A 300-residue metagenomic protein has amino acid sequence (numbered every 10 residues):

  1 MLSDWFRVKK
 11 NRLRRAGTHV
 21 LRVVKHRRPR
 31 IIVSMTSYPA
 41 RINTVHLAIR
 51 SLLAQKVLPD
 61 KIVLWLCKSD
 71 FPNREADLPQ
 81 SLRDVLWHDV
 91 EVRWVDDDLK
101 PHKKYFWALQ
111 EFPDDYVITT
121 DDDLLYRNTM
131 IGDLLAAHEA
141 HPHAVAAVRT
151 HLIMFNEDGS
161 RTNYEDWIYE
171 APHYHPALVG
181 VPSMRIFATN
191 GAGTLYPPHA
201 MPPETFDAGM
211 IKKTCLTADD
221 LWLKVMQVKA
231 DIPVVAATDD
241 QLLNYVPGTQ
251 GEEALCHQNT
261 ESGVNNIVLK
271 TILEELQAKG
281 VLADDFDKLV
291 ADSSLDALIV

Functional and structural regions predicted by a protein language model:
M1-R14, V24-P29, A48, P203 (+1 more regions): C-terminal catalytic/acceptor-binding lobe
P29-M35, L52, D60-L66, D220: Hydrophobic targeting segments
M35-L47, V57: Active-site beta-to-alpha loop of glycosyltransferases that engages the nucleotide-sugar donor
A48-K61, K68-S69, D84: Short, acidic, metal-binding catalytic loop of nucleotide-sugar glycosyltransferases
C67-D115: Active-site-proximal specificity loops/subdomain of glycosyltransferases
Y105, I131, T189, T217-W222: Conserved glycosyltransferase catalytic-site signature
A108, L125-A208: Conserved catalytic core of nucleotide-sugar-dependent glycosyltransferases
D114-L125: Short beta-strand-to-loop acidic/aromatic patch adjacent to the donor-nucleotide binding site
